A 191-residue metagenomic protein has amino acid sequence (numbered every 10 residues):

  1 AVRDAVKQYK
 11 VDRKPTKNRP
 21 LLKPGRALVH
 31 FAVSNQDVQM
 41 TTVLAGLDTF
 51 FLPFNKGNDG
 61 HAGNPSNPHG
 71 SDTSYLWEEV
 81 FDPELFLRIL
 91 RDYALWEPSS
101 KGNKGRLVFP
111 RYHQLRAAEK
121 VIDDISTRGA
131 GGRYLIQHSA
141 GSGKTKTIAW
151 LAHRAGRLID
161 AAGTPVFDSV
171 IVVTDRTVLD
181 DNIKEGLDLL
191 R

Functional and structural regions predicted by a protein language model:
A1-T174, V178-R191: ATP-dependent helicase/translocase motor core
